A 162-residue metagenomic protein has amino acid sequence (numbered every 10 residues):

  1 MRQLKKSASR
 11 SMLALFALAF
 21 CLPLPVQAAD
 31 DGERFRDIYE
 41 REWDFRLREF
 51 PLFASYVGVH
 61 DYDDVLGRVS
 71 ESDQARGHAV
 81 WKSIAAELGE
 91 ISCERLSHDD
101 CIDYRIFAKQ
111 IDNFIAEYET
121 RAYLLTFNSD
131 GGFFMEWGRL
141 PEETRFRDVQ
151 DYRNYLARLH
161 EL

Functional and structural regions predicted by a protein language model:
R2-A14: Bacterial N-terminal signal peptides that target proteins for export
K6, A19-C21, L47: Generic N-terminal simple sequence motifs
S11-P23: Bacterial N-terminal signal peptides
L24-A28: Sec/Tat signal peptide C-region and signal peptidase I cleavage site
A29-L162: Non-catalytic accessory/assembly modules
